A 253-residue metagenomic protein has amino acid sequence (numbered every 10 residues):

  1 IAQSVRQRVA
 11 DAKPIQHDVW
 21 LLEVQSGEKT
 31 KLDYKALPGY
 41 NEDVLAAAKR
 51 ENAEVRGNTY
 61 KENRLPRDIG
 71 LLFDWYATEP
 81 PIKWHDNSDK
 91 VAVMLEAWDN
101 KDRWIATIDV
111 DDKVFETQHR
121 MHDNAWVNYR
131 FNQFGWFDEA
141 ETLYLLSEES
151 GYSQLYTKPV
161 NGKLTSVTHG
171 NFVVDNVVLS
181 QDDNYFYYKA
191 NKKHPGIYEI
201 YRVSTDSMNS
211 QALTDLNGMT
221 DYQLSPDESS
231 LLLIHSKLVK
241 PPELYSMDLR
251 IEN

Functional and structural regions predicted by a protein language model:
I1-T220, S229-S230, S236-K240, S246-M247: Beta-propeller folds
Y245, R250-N253: Short, intrinsically disordered, charge-balanced linker/junction segments flanking boundaries in proteins
